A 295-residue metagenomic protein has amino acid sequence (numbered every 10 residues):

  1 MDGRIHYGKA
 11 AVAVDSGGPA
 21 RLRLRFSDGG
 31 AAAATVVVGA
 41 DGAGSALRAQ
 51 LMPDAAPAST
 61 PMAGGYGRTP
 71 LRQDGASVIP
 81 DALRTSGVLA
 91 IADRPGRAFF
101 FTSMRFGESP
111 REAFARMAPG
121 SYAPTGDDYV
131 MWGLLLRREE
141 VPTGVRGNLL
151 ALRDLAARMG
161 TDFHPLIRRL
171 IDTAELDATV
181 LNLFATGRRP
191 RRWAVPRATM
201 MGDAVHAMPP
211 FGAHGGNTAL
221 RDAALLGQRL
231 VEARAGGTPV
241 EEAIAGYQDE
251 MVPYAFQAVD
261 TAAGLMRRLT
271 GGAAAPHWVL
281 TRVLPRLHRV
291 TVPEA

Functional and structural regions predicted by a protein language model:
M1-D162: Conserved FAD-binding catalytic core of PHBH/FMO-like flavoproteins
V12, A31, G44-S45, D177 (+3 more regions): Alpha-helix N-cap/helix-start and coil->helix boundary motif
A40, M201-G202, R221: Active-site flanking residues adjacent to catalytic metal/cofactor-binding acidic residues
L47-R48, M208-P210: Conserved protein kinase catalytic core
D128-W132, R168-R169, P196-M200: Conserved active-site beta-strand-loop modules that form the wall/rim of enzyme catalytic pockets and either contain
P165-N182: A short coil-to-beta-strand element that immediately follows conserved catalytic motifs
R169, P190-P196, F211-A213, T218 (+1 more regions): C-terminal helical "tail/cap" subdomain of flavin- and related membrane-associated enzymes
L181-M201, H206: FAD-binding beta-loop-beta segment adjacent to the flavin cofactor pocket
